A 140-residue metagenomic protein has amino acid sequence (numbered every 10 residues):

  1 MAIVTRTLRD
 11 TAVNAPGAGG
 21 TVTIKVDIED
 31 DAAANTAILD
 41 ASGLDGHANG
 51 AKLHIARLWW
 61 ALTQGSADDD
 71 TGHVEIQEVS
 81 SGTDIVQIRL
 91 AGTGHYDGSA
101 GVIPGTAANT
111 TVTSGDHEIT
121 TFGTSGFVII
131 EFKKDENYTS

Functional and structural regions predicted by a protein language model:
M1-I28: Short, intrinsically disordered N-terminal pre-domain segments
A2-V4, T121-G123, K134: Short glycine-rich, low-complexity segments
A32-N49: Short beta-strands within extracellular/lumenal beta-sheet-rich domains
K52-Q64: A short beta-strand element within beta-rich, extracytoplasmic domains of secreted/secretory-pathway proteins
L58, S125-S140: Exposed low-complexity, polar/acidic, P/S/T/G-rich flexible segments that act as propeptides, protease-susceptible
G65-L90: Short, surface-exposed beta-strand/strand-loop-strand elements in extracellular ectodomains
D84-G105: An anionic, turn-rich surface loop/hairpin at beta-sheet edges that serves as a generic interaction/coordination patch
I103-F127: Noncatalytic modules at the cell exterior or secretory-pathway interfaces, chiefly beta-strand-rich lectin/adhesion
